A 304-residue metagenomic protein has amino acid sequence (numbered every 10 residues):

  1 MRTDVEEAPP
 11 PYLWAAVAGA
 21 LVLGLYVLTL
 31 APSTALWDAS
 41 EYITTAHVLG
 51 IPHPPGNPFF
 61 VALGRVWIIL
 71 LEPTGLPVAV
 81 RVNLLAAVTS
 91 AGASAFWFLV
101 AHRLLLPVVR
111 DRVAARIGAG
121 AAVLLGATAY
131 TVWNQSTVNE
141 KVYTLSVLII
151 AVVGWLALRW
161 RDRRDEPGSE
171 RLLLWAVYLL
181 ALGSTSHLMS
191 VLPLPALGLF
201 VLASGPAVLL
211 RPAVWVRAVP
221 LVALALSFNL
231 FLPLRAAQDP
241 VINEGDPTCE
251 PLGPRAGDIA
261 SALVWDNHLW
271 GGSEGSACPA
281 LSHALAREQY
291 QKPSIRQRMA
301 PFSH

Functional and structural regions predicted by a protein language model:
V5-A8, V109-V113, I117, S136 (+4 more regions): Membrane-interface transmembrane helices that cradle and orient dolichyl/undecaprenyl
P9-L36, G126-T128, P220-D239: Transmembrane signal-anchor helices characteristic of membrane glycosylation enzymes that use polyprenol
L13-V17, W97-T128, R164-R171: Transmembrane-helix signature of polytopic, membrane-embedded enzymes that assemble or transfer cell-envelope glycans
V27-A31, G75-N83, V108-R112, V123-V147 (+1 more regions): Aromatic- and kink-enriched transmembrane "portal" helix at the membrane-lumen/periplasm boundary that abuts
L30-Y42, P52-G64, G272-E274: Extracytoplasmic catalytic/substrate-binding loops of multi-pass membrane glycan-assembly enzymes
T45-V48, A122-L124, S169-S186, G198-F200: Membrane-interface alpha helices of multi-pass inner-membrane proteins
L84-V109, V152-L156: Transmembrane-helix motifs of polytopic, lipid-linked glycan transferases
R161-D162, P193-L226: Perimembrane helix-loop-helix junctions
